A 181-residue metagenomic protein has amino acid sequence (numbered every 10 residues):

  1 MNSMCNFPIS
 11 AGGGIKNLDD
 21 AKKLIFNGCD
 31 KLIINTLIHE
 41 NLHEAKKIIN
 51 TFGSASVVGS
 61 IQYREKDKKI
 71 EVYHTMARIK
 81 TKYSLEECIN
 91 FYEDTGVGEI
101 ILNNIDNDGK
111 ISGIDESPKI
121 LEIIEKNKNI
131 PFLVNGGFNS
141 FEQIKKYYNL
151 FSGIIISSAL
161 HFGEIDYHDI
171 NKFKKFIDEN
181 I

Functional and structural regions predicted by a protein language model:
M1-K31, P118-I154: Catalytic cores of alpha/beta
G13, I34-L37, S157-S158: Short beta->alpha connector loops at strand-helix junctions that form conserved, small/polar/Pro-enriched
K23, H43, K47, E87 (+4 more regions): Alpha-helical scaffolding segments of alpha/beta enzyme cores, especially the outer helices of TIM-barrel or partial
I25, C29-D108: Conserved anion-binding
E44-F52, I144-I181: C-terminal helical cap(s) of enzyme catalytic domains, especially alpha/beta-barrels
V58, D115, L150: Catalytic cores and adjacent flexible loops of soluble metabolic enzymes that perform enolate/carbanion chemistry on
D67, N107-G113, F141, F162: Short, small-residue-enriched loops and turns at beta-alpha junctions that line or gate enzyme active sites
I79-E86, S112-L121, D169-N171: Charged helix-capping and loop-helix junction motifs
